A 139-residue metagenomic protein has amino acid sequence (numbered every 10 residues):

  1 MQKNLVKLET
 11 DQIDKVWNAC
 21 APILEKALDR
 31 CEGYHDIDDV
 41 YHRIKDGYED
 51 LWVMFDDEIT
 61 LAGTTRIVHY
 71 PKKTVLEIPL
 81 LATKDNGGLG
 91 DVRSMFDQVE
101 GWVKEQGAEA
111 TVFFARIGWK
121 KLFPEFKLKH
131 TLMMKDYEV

Functional and structural regions predicted by a protein language model:
M1, M54-E58, K84, V92-K104 (+2 more regions): Solvent-exposed, well-ordered amphipathic alpha-helical segments that flank/support binding or catalytic loops
M1-H35: Short amphipathic alpha-helix that is part of the acyltransferase structural core
M1-I13, F114-V139: Terminal substrate-recognition subdomain of acyl/acetyltransferases
E9-Q12, I23, H69-K72, L89-R93: Short hydrophobic/aromatic-rich motifs at helix boundaries and adjacent loops
P22-H35, M54, P71-T83, E100 (+1 more regions): Long, low-complexity, intrinsically disordered polar/charged segments
R30-L51: Active-site rim helix/loop that mediates acceptor-substrate recognition in acyltransferases
D46-G87: Conserved donor-binding loop and adjoining core beta-sheet/short helix segment in diverse acyl/aminoacyl transferases
K73-P124: Acyl-donor binding region in acyl/amide transferases
